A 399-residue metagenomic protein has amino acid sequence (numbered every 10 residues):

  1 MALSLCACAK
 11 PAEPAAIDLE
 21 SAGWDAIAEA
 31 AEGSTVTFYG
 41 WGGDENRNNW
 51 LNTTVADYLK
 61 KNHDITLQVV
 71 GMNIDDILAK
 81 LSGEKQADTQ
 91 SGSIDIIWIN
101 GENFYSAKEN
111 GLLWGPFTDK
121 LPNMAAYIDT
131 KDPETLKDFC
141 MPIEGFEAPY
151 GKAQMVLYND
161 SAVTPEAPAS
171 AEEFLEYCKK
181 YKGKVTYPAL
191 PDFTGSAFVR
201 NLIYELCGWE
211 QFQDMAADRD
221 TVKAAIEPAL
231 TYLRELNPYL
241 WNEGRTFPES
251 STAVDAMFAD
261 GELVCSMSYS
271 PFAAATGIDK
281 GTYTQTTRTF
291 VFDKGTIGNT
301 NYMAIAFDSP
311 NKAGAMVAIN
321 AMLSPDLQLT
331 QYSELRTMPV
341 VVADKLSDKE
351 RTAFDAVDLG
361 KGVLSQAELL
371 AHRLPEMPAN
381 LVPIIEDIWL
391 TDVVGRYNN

Functional and structural regions predicted by a protein language model:
M1-T35, N398-N399: Short, low-complexity disordered leader/linker segments with a strong preference for bacterial N-terminal type II
E20, A256, K361-N399: Conserved C-terminal helix/tail region of periplasmic/extracytoplasmic solute-binding proteins
W24-E32, V36, D44-T66: Short, polar/charged alpha-helical segment
W41-T54, Q68-L78, G92-T252: Extracytoplasmic ligand-binding site segments that recognize negatively charged/polar headgroups
I77-L78, F104, V254-M257, A315 (+1 more regions): Short, hydrophobic alpha-helical packing/hinge segments within bilobed ligand-binding/sensory domains
A107-P116, M141-I143, T276-V291, D355: Ligand-binding "clamshell"
W241-D308: Extracytoplasmic/periplasmic substrate-binding proteins
T296-I297, N301-L370: Mature extracytoplasmic/periplasmic domains
